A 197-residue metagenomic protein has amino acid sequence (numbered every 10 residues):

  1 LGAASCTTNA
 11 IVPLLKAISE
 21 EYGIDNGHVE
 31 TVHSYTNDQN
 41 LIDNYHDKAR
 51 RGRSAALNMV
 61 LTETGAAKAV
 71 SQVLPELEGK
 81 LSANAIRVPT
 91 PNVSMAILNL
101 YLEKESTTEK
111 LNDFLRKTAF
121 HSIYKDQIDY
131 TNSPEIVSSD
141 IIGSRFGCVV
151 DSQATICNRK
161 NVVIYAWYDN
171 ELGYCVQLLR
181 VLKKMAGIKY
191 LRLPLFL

Functional and structural regions predicted by a protein language model:
L1-G52, I156, L178-V181, G187-R192: N-terminal Rossmann-like NAD(P) cofactor-binding subdomain of oxidoreductases, focused on the glycine-rich
G2, N58, A166-D169: A short N-terminal beta->alpha junction/helix N-cap motif
C6, T62, E103, D169-N170: Structured loop/turn residues at secondary-structure junctions
N9, E105-S106, L172-G173: A generic structural signal for alpha-helix starts
G23-N26, T31-V162: C-terminal substrate-binding/catalytic lobe of Rossmann-fold NAD(P)-dependent oxidoreductases
R145-L197: NAD(P)-dependent Rossmann-like dehydrogenase/reductase catalytic/cofactor-binding core
